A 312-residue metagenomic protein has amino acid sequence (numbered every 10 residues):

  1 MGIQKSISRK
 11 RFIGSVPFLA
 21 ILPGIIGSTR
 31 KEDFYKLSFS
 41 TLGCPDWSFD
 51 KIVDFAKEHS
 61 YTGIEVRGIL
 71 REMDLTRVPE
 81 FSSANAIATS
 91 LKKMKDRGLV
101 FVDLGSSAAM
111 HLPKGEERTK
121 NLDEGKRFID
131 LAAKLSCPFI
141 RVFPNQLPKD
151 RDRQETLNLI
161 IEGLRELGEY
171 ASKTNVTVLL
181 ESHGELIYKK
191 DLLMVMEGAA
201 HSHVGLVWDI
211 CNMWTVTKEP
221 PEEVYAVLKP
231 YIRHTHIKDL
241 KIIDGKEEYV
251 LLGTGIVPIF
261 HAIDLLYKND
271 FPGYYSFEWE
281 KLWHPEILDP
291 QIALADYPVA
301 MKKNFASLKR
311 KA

Functional and structural regions predicted by a protein language model:
G2-S6, F12, V16-I26, R30-S38 (+2 more regions): Histidine-acidic metal/acid-base catalytic patches
R11, V16-F18, L22-I25, K51 (+4 more regions): Active-site acidic/histidine proton-transfer and metal-coordination neighborhood in alpha/beta enzyme cores
G43, G68-L70, A108-M110, P144-P148 (+4 more regions): Active-site-proximal loop/turn and secondary-structure-junction residues that shape catalytic pockets, frequently
E65, D103-G105, R141, H236 (+1 more regions): Conserved beta-strand positions in the central sheet of alpha/beta enzyme cores
R67-T89, N145-R151: Glycine-rich, proline-tolerant flexible connector loops at the mouths of alpha/beta enzymes
E72-R77, M110-K114, P148-D152, W214-V216 (+2 more regions): A short acidic, helix-capping loop that chelates divalent metal ions and anchors anionic groups
V78-A86, E116-E124, R151-E162, I187 (+3 more regions): Alpha-helix N-cap and loop-to-helix initiation/capping positions
